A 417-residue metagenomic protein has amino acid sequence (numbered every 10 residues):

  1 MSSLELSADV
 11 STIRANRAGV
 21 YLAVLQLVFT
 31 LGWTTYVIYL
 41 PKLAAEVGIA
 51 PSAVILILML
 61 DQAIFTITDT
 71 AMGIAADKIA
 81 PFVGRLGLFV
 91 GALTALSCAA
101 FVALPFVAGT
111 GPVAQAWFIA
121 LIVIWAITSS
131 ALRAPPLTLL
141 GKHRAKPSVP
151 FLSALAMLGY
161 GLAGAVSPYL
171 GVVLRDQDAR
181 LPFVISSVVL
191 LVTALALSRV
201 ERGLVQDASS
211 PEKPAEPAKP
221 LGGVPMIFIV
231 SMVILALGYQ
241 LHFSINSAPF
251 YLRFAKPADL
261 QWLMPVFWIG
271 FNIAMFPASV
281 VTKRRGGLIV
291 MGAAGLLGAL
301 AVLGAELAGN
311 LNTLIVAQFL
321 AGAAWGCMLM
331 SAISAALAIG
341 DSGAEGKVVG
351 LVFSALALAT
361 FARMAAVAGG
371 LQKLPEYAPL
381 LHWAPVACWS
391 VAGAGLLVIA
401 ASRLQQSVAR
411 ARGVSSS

Functional and structural regions predicted by a protein language model:
L4-F65, M226-S231, A236-R253: Helix-loop boundary and gating motifs at the non-cytosolic
A50-D61, F151-A154, L252-G270: Loop-to-transmembrane helix entry
T68-V83, A274-G287: Helix-to-loop junctions at the C-terminal end of transmembrane segments in multipass secondary transporters
L86, V172-V189, A368-A392: A membrane-interface helix-boundary motif in multi-pass transporters
L86-A103, I289-L303: Structural signature of the two symmetry-related core transmembrane helices
A131-R144, C327-D341: Intracellular juxtamembrane helix-capping segments at the cytosolic ends of symmetry-related transmembrane helices
P150-V172, F353-M364: Glycine-rich segments within core transmembrane alpha-helices of 12-TM secondary carriers
G343-L374: A late C-terminal transmembrane helix in Major Facilitator Superfamily
